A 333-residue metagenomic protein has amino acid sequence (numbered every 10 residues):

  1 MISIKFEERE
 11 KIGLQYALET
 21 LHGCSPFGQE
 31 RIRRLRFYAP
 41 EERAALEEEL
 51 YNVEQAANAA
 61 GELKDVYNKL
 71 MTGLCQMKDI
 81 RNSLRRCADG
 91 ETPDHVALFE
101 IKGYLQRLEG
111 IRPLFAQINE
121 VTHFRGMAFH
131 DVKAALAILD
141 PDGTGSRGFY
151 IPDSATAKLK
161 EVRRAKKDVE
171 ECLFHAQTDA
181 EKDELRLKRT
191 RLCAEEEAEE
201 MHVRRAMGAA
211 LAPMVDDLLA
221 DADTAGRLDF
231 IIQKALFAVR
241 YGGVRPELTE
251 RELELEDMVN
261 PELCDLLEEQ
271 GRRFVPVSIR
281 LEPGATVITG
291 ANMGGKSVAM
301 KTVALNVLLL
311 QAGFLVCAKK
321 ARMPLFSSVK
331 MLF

Functional and structural regions predicted by a protein language model:
M1-Y150: Conserved amphipathic alpha-helical "coupling/scaffold" segments that transmit conformational changes between domains
A56, S83, Y104-R107, I111 (+5 more regions): Generic, well-ordered alpha-helical scaffold segments in large soluble proteins
N58, N82-D89, G110-E120, R164-H175 (+5 more regions): Charged/polar positions within long, soluble alpha-helices
E62-L63, M207-A212, T286-G290: Glycine- and acidic
A88-G90, Q233-G243, A312-K319: Active-site phosphate-binding and catalytic loops of NTP-dependent enzymes
G103, V132-D223, R227-D229: Extended, charged alpha-helical coiled-coil/arm scaffolds that mediate oligomerization and mechanical coupling in large
D223-C264: Charged, amphipathic alpha-helical linker segments immediately N-terminal to NTP-binding catalytic cores
T249-F333: ATPase nucleotide-binding head domains, primarily ABC-like/P-loop NTPase cores
